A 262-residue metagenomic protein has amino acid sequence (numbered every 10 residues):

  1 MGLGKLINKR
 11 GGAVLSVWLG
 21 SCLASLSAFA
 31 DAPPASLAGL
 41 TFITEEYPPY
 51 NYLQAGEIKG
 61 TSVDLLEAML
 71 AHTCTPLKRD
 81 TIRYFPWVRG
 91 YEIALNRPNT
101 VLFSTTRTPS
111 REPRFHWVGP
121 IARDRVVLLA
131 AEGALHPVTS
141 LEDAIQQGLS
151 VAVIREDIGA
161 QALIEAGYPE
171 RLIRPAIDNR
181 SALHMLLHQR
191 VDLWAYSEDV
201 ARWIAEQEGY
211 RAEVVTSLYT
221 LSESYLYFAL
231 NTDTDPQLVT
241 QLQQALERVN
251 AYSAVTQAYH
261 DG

Functional and structural regions predicted by a protein language model:
A13-S25: Bacterial N-terminal signal peptides
A32-P113, P175: Extracytoplasmic small-molecule ligand-binding "clamshell" domains of the periplasmic binding protein/Venus flytrap
T44-P48, R123-V126, E208-A245: Periplasmic-binding protein-like
G60-T73, A134, E142-Q147, F228-G262: Extended ligand-binding regions for polar small-molecule ligands
E67, D80-I145, E156, S217-L221: Acidic, polar ligand-binding/catalytic clefts
L77-P86, V153, E170-D178, A182 (+1 more regions): Short beta-strand-to-loop elements that line the ligand-binding cleft of bilobed periplasmic-binding protein-like
L77-R79, I158-I173, A212-E213, L246-G262: Ligand-binding clefts/hinges and TM-proximal coupling segments of bilobed small-molecule sensing domains
L102-P113, D192-E213, L218-S222: A ligand-binding cleft/hinge motif common to bilobed small-molecule-binding domains
